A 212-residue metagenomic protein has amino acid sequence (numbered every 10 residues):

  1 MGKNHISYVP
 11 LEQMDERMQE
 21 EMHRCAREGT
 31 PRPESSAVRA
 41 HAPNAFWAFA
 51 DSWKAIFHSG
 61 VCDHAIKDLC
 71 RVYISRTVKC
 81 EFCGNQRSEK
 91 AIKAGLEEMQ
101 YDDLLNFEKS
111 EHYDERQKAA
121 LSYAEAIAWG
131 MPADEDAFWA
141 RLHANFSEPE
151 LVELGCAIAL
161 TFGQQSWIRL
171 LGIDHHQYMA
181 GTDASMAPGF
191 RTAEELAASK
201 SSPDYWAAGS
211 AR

Functional and structural regions predicted by a protein language model:
M1-H64, I92, M186-R212: Mobile cap/lid helix-loop segments that border enzyme active or cofactor-binding sites and regulate substrate access
P33-V38, H64-K79, K109, N145 (+1 more regions): Alpha-helical scaffold segments that form or flank carboxylate-/histidine-based iron centers
R39, W53, L69-I74, L104 (+2 more regions): Short alpha-helical scaffolding segments that buttress acidic/His motifs in well-ordered protein cores
F46, G84-D103: Iron-sulfur (Fe-S) cluster-binding segments and ferredoxin-like electron-carrier domains, especially [2Fe-2S]
L69-Q86, V152-R169, T192-S202: N-terminal hydrophobic signal/anchor transmembrane helix of membrane proteins
L104-E115: Acidic/His metal-coordination segments adjacent to aromatic residues that form catalytic metal sites in metalloenzymes
R116-A157: Acidic/histidine-rich alpha-helical segments that form the ligand environment of transition-metal centers
R169-A197: C-terminal end-helix/capping segment
